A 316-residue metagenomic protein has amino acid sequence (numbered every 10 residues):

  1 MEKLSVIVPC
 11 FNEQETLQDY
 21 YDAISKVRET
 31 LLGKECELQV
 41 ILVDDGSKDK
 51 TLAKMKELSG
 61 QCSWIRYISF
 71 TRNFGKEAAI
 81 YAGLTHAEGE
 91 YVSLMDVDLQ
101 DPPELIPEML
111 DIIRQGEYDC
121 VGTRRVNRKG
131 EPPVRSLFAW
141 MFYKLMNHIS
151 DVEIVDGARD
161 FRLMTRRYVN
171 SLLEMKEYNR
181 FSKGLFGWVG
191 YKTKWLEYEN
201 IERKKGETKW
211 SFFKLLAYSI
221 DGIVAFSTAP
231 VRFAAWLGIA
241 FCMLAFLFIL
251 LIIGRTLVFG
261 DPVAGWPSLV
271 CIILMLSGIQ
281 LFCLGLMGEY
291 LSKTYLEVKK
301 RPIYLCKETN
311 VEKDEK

Functional and structural regions predicted by a protein language model:
M1-E131: Structured catalytic core of nucleotide-sugar glycosyltransferases
K3, R128, F181-K316: Hydrophobic helical membrane-anchoring modules
V6, I24, G83, D98 (+5 more regions): Residue-level signature of catalytic and energy-coupling elements of molecular machines, predominantly ATP/GTP-dependent
D49, R162-T165, G238, G278: Residue-level detector of functionally special positions within alpha-helical transmembrane segments of multi-pass
F70-R72, K76-H86, Y91, P103-L185 (+2 more regions): Acceptor/aglycone-binding surface of glycosyltransferases and processive sugar-polymer synthases
